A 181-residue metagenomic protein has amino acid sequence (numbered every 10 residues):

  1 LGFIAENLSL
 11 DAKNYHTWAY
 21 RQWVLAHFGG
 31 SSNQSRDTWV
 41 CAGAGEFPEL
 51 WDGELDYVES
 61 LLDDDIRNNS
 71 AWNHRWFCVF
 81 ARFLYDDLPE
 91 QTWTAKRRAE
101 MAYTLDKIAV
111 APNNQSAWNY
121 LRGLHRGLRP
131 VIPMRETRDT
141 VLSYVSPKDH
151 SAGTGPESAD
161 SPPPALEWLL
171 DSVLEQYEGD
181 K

Functional and structural regions predicted by a protein language model:
L1-A111: Eukaryote-skewed repeat-based solenoidal scaffolds used as protein-protein interaction platforms, primarily
F80-K181: Structured C-terminal portions of repeat-based eukaryotic scaffold domains
